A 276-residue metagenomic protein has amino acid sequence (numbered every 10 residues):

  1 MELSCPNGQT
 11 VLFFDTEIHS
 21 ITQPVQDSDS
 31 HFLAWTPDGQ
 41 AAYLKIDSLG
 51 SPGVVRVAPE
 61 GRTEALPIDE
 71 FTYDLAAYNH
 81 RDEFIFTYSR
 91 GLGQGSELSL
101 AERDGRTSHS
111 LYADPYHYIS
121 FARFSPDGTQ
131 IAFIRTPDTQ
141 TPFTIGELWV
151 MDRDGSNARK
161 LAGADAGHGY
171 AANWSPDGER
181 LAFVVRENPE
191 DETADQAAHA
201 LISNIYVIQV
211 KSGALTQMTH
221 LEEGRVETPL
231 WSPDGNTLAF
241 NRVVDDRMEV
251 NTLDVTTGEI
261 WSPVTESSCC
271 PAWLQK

Functional and structural regions predicted by a protein language model:
M1-K276: Sequence signature of WD/YWTD-type beta-propeller architectures
